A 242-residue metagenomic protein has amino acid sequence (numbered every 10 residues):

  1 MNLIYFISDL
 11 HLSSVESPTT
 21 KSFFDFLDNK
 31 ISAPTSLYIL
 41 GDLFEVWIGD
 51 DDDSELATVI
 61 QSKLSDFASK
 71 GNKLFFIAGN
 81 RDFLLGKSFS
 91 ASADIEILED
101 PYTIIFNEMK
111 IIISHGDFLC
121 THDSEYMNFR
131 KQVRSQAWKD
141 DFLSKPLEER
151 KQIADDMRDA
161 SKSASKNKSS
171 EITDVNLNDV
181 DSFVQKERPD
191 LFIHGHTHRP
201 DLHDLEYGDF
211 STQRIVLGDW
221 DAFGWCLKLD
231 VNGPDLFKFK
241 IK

Functional and structural regions predicted by a protein language model:
M1-Y5, I104-I112, E206-Q213: Beta-strand-turn-beta hairpins that frame and shape the catalytic cleft of phosphate-ester-processing enzymes
N2-L3, L12-F106: Core catalytic region of metal-dependent phosphoesterases/phosphodiesterases, especially metallo-beta-lactamase-like
I4-F6, L37-I39, I112, I193: Residue-level marker for buried hydrophobic side chains located in beta-strands that build the well-ordered beta-sheet
D9, D42, G79, H115 (+2 more regions): Active-site glycine-centered loops adjacent to acidic/histidine catalytic or metal-binding residues that shape
S14, N107-L119: Catalytic core of the metallo-beta-lactamase
D94-E96, D117, D123-M127, D174-F237: Conserved beta-sheet core of the metallophosphoesterase superfamily
S114-V175: Active-site-proximal loop/helix segment associated with metal-binding centers of metalloenzymes
